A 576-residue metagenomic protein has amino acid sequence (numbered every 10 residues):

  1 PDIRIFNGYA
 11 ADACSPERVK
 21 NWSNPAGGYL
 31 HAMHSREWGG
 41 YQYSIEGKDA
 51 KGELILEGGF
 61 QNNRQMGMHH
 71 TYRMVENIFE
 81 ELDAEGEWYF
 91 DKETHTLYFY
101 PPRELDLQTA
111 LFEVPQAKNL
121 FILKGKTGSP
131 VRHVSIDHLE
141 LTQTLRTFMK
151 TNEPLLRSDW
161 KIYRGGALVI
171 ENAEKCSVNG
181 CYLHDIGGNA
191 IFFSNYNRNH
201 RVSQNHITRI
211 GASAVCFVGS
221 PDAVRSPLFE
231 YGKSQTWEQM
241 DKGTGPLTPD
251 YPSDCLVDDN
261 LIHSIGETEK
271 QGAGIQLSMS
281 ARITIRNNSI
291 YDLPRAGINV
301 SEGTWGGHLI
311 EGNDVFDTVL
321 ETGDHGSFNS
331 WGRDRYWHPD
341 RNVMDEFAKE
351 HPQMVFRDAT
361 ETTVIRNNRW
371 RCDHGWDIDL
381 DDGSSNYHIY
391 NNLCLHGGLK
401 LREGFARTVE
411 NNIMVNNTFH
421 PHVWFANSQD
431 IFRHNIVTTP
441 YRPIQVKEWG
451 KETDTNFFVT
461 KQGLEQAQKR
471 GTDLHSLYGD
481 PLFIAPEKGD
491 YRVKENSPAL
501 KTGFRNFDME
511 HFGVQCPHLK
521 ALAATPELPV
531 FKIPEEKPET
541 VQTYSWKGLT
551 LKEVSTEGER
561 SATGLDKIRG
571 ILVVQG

Functional and structural regions predicted by a protein language model:
P1, S44-K48, G52-R64, H69-A84 (+5 more regions): Acidic, glycine- and Ser/Thr-rich low-complexity intrinsically disordered tracts in extracellular/secreted proteins
P1-N172, S177-H184, A223-L247, K488-V493 (+1 more regions): Extracellular polysaccharide-degrading/modifying enzymes targeting complex plant/algal/animal polysaccharides
G40, Y544-W546, I568-R569: Extracytoplasmic
G47, R209, S264, D317 (+3 more regions): A residue-level detector for short acidic-glycine micro-motifs
K118, L145-T151, G187-F193, G211-V218 (+10 more regions): Short glycine/acidic-rich loop motifs that flank beta-strands on beta-rich extracellular proteins
L123-S135, R164-N179, N195-S203, P221-D258 (+8 more regions): Surface-exposed loop/turn motifs in large extracellular/passenger domains
K552-G576: PDZ/PDZ-like domain segments forming the peptide/carboxylate-binding groove, activating on the N-terminal beta-strands
